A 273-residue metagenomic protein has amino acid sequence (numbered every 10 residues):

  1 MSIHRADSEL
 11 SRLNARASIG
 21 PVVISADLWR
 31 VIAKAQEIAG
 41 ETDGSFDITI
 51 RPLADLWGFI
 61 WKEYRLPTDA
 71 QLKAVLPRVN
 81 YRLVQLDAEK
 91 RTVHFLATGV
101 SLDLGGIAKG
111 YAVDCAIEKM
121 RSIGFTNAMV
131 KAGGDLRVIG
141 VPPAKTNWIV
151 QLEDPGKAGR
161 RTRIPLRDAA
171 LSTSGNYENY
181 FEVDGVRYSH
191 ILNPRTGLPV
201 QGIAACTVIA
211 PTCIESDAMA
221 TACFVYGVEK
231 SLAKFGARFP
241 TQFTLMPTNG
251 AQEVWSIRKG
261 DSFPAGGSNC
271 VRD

Functional and structural regions predicted by a protein language model:
M1-D273: Mature catalytic core of soluble alpha/beta enzymes
